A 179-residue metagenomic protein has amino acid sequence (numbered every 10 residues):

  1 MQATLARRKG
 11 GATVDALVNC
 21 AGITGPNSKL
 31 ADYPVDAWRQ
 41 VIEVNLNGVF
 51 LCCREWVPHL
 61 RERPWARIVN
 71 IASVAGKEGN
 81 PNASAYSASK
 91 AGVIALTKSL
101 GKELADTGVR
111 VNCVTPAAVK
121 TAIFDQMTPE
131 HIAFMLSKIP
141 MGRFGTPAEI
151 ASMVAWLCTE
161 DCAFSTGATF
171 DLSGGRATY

Functional and structural regions predicted by a protein language model:
D15, A31-F50, V69, V93 (+1 more regions): Catalytic Tyr-X3-Lys loop
N27, E78, A155, T166-Y179: Short C-terminal tail/terminal secondary-structure segment of NAD(P)H-dependent dehydrogenase/reductase domains
N27-A31, E78-S84, D106-T107, G142 (+1 more regions): Active-site loop immediately N-terminal to the catalytic Tyr-X3-Lys motif of short-chain dehydrogenase/reductase
S28-L30, A37-R39, F124, M135: Substrate-binding pocket helix/loop in short-chain dehydrogenase/reductase
C53, S89, T97: Active-site helix of classical SDR
P58, K102-D106, A163: Alpha-helical segment proximal to the catalytic Tyr-Lys
S73: Residue(s) in the substrate-gating loop at a strand-loop-helix junction that position the organic substrate next
C113, M135-S165, L172-G174: C-terminal helical subdomain
